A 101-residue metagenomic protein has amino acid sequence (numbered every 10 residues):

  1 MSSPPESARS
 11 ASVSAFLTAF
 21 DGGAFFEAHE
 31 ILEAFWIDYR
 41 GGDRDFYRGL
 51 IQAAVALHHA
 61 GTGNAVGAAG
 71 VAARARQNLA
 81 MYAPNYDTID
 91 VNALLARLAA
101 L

Functional and structural regions predicted by a protein language model:
E6, R44-F46: Residue signature of alpha-solenoid helical repeat architecture, marking inter-repeat boundaries and helix-start
A11-E27: Alpha-helical segment of the N-proximal tetratricopeptide repeat
D43-R44, L79-N92: Boundary/linker segments of alpha-helical solenoid repeat arrays
L57-T62, A96-L101: Alpha-helical linker/edge segments of TPR/alpha-solenoid repeat scaffolds and analogous pre-/post-domain helices
N64-A83: TPR/TPR-like (Sel1-like) alpha-helical repeat modules
